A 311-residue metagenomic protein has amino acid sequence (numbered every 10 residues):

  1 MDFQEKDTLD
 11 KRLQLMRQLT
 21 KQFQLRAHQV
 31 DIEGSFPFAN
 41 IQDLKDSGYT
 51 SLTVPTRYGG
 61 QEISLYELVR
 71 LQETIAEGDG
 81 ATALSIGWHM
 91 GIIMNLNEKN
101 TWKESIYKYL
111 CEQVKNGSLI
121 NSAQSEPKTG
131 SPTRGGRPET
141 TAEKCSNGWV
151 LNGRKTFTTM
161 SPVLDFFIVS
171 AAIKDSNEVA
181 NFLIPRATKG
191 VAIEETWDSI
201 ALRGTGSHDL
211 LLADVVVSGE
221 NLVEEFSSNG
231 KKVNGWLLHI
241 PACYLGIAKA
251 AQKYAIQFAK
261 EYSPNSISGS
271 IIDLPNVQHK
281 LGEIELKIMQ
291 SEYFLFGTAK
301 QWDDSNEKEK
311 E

Functional and structural regions predicted by a protein language model:
M1-Q14, Q18: Basic/polar N-terminal segments that are highly enriched at the extreme N-terminus, encompassing both cleavable
L19-A27: N-terminal capping segment at the start of a domain
H28-D31, M289-E311: C-terminal helix-coil-helix/basic helical segment that borders enzyme active sites and/or dimer interfaces and provides
F36-D46, L52-R154, T159: Glycine-rich flavin
L71, L151-G153, F182, L212 (+2 more regions): Buried hydrophobic positions in well-ordered alpha/beta secondary-structure cores of metabolic enzymes
E139-T141, F166-S170, N181-L183, D209-D214: Conserved hydrophobic/aromatic beta-strand scaffold that supports enzyme active sites
R154-V191: A short core secondary-structure module
S199-I288: Glycine-rich beta->alpha junctions and the first turn(s) of the following alpha-helix
